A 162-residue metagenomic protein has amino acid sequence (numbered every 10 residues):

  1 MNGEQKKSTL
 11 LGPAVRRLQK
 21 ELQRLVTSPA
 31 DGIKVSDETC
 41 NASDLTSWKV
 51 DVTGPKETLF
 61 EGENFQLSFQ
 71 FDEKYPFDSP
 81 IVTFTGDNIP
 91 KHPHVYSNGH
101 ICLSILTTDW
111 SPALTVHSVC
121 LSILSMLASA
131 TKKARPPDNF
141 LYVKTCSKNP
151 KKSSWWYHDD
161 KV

Functional and structural regions predicted by a protein language model:
M1-Q19, L25-V26, D51, N64 (+1 more regions): Domain-scale recognition of soluble eukaryotic interaction modules
T27-K34, D44-D51: Eukaryotic beta-rich interaction modules
S36-L45, V95-S97: Short, ordered beta-strand-loop transition motifs
D37-A42, P55-L59, W110-T115: Conserved, non-catalytic sequence blocks in retroelement Pol enzymes and Pol-derived host proteins
P55, E73, G86: Conserved catalytic and ligand/cofactor-coordination microenvironments
Q70-S79: Proline-anchored loop/turn motifs at beta-strand termini and strand-loop-strand connectors
